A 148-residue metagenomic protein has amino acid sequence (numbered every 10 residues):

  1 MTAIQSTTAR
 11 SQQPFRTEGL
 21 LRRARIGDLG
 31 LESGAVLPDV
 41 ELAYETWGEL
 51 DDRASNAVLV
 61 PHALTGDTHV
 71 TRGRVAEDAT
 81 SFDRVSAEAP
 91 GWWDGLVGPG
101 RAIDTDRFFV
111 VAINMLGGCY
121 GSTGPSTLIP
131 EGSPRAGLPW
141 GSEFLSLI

Functional and structural regions predicted by a protein language model:
M1-L31, L50, V70-G73: N-terminal targeting or regulatory segments adjacent to alpha/beta-hydrolase or S9 domains
L20, V40, A57, D106: Residues that flank catalytic or metal-binding motifs in active/ligand-binding sites
D28-G30, T46-G48, T65, N114-G117: Short, flexible loop/turn elements at secondary-structure junctions
A35-P38, R53-S55: Short glycine/proline-enriched turns and hinge-like loops at secondary-structure junctions
L37-E49: A short loop-to-beta-strand scaffold at the N-terminal edge of the catalytic core in hydrolase folds
E49-D52, R101: Surface-exposed acidic, glycine-flexible loop patches that form ligand/cofactor-binding and adhesion interfaces
A54-T65: Short beta-strand element of the alpha/beta-hydrolase
T65-I148: Gly/Pro-rich cap/lid or specificity-loop segments adjacent to the active site
